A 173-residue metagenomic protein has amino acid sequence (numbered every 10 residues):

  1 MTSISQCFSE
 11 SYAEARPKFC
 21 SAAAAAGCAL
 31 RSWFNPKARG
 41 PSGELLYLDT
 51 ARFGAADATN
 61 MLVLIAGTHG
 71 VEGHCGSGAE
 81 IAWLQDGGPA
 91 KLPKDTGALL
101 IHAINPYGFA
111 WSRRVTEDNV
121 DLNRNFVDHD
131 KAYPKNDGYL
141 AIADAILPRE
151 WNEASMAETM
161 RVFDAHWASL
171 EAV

Functional and structural regions predicted by a protein language model:
M1-V173: Structured catalytic-domain cores with a bias toward divalent-metal coordination
